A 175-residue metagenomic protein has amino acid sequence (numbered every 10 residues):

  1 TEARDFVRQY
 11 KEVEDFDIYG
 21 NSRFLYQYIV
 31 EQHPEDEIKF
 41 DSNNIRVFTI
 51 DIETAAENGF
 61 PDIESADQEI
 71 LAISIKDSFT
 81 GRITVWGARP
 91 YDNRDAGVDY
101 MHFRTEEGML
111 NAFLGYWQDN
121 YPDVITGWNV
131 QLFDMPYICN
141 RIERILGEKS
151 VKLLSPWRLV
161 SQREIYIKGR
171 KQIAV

Functional and structural regions predicted by a protein language model:
T1-V175: The two-metal-ion catalytic cores of nucleic-acid processing enzymes
